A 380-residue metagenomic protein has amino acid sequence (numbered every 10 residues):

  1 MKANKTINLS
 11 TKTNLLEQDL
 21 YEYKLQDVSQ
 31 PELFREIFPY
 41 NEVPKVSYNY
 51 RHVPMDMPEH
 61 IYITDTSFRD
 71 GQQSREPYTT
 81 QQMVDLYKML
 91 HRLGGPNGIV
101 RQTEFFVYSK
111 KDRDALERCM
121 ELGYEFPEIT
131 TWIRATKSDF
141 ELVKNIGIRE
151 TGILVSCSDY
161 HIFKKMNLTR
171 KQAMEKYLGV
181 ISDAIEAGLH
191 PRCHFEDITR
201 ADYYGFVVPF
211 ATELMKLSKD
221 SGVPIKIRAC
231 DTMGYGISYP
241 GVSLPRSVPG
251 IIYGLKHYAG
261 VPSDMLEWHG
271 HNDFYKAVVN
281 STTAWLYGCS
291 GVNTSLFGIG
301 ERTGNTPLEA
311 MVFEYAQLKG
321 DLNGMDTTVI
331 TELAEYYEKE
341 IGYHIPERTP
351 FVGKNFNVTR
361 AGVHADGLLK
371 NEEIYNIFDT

Functional and structural regions predicted by a protein language model:
M1-T6, Y78, I99-E104: N-terminal amphipathic, basic-rich helices that act as targeting or association modules
I7-L9, T13-R69, D321-T380: A mid-to-C-terminal "edge-of-domain" accessory segment
V53, P58-I63, R75-I99, R118-L122 (+3 more regions): Alpha/beta enzyme core
R69, F106-K110, W132-T136, S156-S158 (+4 more regions): Active-site beta-loop-alpha junctions enriched in small/polar residues
V107-W132, T136-L142: N-terminal active-site wall of soluble small-molecule enzyme domains
E128-T130, G152, G291-T294: Short hydrophobic alpha-helical runs that function as membrane-insertion/retention elements
M233-D379: Catalytic alpha/beta core domains of metabolic enzymes, predominantly
